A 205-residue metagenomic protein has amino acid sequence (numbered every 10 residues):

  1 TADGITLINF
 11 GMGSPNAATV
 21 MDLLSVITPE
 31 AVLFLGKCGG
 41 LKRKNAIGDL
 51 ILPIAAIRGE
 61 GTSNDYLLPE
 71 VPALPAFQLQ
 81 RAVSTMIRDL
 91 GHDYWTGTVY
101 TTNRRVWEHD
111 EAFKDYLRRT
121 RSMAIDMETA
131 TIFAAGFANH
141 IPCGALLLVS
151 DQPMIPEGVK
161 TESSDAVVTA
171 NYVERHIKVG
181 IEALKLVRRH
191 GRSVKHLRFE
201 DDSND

Functional and structural regions predicted by a protein language model:
T1-R81: Metabolite-binding pocket within alpha/beta catalytic cores that recognizes anionic/polar moieties
F10-A17, P72, A76-Q80, H92 (+4 more regions): Generic structural signal for well-ordered, non-membrane alpha-helical segments in soluble metabolic enzymes
F10-M12, L35-C38, I54-A56, G97 (+4 more regions): Fold-independent oxyanion-binding glycine-rich loops and adjacent beta-strand/coil segments at enzyme active sites
G59-T62, W107-H109, P153-G158: Short acidic/His/Gly/Ser-rich catalytic and metal-binding motifs that mark active-site loops of diverse hydrolases
P72-R119: Active-site rim beta-loop-alpha module in soluble metabolic enzymes
A82-L90, A135, V179-V187: Generic non-transmembrane alpha-helical segments
E111-Q152: A C-terminal functional module that forms or caps the active site or interfaces directly with catalytic machinery
I155-D205: His/Asp/Glu-rich mid-to-C-terminal helical/loop segments that flank catalytic regions of hydrolases
